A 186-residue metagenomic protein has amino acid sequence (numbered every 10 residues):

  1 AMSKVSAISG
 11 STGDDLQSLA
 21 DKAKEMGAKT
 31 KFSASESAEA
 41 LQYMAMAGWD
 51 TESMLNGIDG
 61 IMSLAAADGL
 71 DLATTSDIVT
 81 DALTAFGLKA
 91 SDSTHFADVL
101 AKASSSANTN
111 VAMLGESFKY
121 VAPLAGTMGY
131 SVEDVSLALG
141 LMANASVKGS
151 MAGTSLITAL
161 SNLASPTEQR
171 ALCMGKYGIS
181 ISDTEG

Functional and structural regions predicted by a protein language model:
A1-H95, K102-G115, A125-E133, A145-G153 (+2 more regions): A short, structural motif
S117, V135-L139: Short hydrophobic or amphipathic alpha-helical segments
G140-N144: Helix-loop junctions at the membrane interface of multi-pass solute transporters
L156: Conserved catalytic-loop aspartate of Hanks-type protein kinases
